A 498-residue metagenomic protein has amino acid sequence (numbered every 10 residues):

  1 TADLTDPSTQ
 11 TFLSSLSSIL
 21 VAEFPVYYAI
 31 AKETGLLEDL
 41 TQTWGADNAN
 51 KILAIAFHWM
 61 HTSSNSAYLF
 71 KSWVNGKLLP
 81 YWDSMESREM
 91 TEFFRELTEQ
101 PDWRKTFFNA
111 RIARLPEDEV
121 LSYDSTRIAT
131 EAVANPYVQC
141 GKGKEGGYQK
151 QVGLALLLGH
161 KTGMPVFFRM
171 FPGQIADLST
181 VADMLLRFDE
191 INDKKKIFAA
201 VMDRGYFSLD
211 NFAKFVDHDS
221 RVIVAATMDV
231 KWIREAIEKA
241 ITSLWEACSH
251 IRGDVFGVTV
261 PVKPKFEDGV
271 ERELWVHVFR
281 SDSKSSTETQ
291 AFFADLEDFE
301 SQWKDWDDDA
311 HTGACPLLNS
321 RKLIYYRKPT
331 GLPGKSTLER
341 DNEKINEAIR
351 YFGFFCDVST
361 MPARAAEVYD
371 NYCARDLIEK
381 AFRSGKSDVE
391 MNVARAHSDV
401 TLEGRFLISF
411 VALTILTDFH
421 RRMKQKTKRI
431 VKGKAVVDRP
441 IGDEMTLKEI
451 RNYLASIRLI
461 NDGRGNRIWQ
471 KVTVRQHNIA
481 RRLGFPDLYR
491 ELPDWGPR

Functional and structural regions predicted by a protein language model:
T1-A134, A155-Q174, A348, I378 (+1 more regions): Dynamic "connector" segments at or just before major functional cores
A49-N50, T62, E86, E119 (+6 more regions): Secondary-structure capping and boundary motifs in well-ordered enzyme cores
K150, F167-M170, S220-N371, L447-R498: An anionic, glycine-rich sequence signature occurring as long contiguous blocks
R169-I191: Active-site beta-loop-alpha junctions of metal-dependent nucleic acid enzymes, especially the RNase H-like/DDE
A176, V201-D210, M228-K231, V400-L402: Acidic, metal-coordinating catalytic cores used for nucleic-acid/nucleotide bond scission and strand-transfer chemistry
D193, F212-R221: Short, surface-exposed basic-aromatic patches at helix termini and helix-loop junctions that form
V368-R395: Short amphipathic alpha-helical "interface-anchor" segments enriched in bulky aromatics
A412-R451: Conserved nucleotidyltransferase catalytic core and NTase-mimicking acidic/glycine-rich helix/loop elements in nucleic
